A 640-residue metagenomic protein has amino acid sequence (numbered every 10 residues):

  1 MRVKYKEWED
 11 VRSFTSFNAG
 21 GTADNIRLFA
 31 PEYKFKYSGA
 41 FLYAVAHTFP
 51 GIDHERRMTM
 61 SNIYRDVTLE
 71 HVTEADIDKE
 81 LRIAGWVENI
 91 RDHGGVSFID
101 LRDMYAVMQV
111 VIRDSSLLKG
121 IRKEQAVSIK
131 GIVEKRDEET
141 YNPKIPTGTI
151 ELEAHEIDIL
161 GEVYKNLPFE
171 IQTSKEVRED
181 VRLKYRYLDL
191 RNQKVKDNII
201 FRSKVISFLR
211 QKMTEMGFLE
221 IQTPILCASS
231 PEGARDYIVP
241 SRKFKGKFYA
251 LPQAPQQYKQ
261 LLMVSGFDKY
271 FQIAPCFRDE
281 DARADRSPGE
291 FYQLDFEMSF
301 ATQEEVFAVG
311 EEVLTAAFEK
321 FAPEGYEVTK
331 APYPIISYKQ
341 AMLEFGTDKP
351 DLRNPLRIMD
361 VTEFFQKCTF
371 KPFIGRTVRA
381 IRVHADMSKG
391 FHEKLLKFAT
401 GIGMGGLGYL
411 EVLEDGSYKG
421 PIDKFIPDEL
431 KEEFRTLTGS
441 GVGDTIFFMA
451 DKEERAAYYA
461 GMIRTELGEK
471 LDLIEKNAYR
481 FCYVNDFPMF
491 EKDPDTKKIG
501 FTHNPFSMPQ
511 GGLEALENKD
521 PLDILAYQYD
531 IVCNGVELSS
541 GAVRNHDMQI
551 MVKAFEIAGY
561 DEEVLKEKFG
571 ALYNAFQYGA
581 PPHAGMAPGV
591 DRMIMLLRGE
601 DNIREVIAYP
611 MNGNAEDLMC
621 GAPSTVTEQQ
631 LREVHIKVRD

Functional and structural regions predicted by a protein language model:
S13, G21-A23, Y43-A46: Short, low-complexity S/T/E/D/G/P-rich linear segments that nucleate or cap local secondary structure
S13-F14, F29-E32: N-terminal basic, low-structured, amphipathic or hydrophobic segments
S13-S16, S38: Serine residues within intrinsically disordered or low-complexity segments
A23, R27-A30, G39-F41: Gram-positive cell-envelope targeting signals
K34, A40-T59: Short, Lys/Arg-enriched N-terminal segments with co-localized hydrophobic residues within the first ~10-30 amino acids
D53-D640: Class II aminoacyl-tRNA synthetase catalytic cores and aaRS-like
